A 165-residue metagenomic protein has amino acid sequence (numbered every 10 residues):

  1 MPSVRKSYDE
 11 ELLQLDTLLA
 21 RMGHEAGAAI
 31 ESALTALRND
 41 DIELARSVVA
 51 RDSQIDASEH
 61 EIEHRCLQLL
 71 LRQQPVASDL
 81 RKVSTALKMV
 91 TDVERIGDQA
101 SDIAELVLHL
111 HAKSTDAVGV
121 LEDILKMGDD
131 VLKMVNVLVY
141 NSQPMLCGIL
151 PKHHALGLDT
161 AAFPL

Functional and structural regions predicted by a protein language model:
M1-L165: Cytosolic, long alpha-helical scaffolding segments
